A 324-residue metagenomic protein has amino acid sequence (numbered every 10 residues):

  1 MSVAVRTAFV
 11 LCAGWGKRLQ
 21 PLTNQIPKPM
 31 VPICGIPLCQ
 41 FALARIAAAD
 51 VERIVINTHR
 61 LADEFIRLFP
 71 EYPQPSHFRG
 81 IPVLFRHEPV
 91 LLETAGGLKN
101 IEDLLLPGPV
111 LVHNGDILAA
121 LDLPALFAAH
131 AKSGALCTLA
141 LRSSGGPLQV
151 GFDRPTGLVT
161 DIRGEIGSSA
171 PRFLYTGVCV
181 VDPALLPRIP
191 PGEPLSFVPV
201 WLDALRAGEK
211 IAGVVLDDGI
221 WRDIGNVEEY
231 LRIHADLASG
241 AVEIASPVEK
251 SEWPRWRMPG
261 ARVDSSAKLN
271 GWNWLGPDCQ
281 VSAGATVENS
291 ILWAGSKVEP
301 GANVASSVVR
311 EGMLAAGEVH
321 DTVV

Functional and structural regions predicted by a protein language model:
M1-V10, P32-N114, A125, R310 (+2 more regions): Conserved N-terminal catalytic core of the sugar/cofactor nucleotidyltransferase
L11-L19: Conserved adenylation A10 loop of the ANL superfamily
W15, G115-I117: Active-site metal-binding loops of divalent metal-dependent hydrolases
V110-L111, L118, L123-A131, R142-G145 (+1 more regions): Catalytic-core segments of class I nucleotidyltransferases/pyrophosphorylases that form NMP-activated intermediates
C137-F152: Short beta-strand-to-loop element that shapes/binds the nucleotide-sugar donor at the catalytic cleft/hinge
F152-L158: Short acidic-glycine loop/turn motifs at beta-strand connectors
R206-T286: Extended, small-residue-rich solenoid/repeat segments and analogous flexible loops that form exposed scaffolds
A283-V324: Glycine-rich hexapeptide-repeat left-handed beta-helix
